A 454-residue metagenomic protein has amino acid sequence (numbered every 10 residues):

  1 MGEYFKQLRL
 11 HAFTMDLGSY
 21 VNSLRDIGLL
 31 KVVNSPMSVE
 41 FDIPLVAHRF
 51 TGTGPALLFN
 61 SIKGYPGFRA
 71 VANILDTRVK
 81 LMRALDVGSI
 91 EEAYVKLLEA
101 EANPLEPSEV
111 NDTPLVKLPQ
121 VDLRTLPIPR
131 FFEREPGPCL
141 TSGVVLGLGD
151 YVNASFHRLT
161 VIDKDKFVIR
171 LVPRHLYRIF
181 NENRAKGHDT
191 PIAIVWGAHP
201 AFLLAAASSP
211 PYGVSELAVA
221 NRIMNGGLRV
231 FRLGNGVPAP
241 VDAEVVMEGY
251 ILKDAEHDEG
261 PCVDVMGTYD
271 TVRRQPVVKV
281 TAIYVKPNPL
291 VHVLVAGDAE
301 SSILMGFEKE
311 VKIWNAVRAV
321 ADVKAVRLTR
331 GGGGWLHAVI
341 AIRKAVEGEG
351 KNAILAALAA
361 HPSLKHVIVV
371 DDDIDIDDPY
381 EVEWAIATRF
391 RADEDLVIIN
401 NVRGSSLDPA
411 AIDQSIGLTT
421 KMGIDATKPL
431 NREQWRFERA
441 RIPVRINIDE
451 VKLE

Functional and structural regions predicted by a protein language model:
E3-C262, T268-P276, T281-E454: Extended, highly charged
